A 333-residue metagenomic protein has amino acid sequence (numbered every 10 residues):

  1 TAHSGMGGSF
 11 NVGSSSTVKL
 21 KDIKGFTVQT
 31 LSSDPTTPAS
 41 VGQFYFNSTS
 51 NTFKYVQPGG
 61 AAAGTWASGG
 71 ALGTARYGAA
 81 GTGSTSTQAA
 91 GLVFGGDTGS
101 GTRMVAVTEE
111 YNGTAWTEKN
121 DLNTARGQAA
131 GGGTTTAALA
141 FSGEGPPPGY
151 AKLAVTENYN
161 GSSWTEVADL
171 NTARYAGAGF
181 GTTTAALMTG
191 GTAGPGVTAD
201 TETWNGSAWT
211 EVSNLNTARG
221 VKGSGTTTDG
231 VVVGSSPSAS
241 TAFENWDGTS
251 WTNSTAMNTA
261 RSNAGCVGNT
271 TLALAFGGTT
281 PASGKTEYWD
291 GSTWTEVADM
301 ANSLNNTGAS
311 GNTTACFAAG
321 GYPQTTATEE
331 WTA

Functional and structural regions predicted by a protein language model:
T1-A333: Polar, enzyme-active/binding microenvironments
